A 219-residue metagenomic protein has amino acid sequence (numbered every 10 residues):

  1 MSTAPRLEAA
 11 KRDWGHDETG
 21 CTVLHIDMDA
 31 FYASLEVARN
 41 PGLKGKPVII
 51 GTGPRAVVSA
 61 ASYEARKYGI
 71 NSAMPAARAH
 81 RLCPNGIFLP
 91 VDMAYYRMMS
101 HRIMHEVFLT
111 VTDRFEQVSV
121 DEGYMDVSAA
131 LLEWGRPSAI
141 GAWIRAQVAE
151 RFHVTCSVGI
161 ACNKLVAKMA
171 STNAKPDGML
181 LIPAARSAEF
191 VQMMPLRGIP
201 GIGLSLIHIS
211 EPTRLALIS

Functional and structural regions predicted by a protein language model:
M1-L206, S210: Gly/Gly-Pro- and Ser/Thr-rich, intrinsically disordered tail segments characteristic of DNA damage-repair and tolerance
I207-S219: Single conserved hydrophobic/aromatic residue that forms the stacking wall/gate of nucleotide- or nucleobase-binding
